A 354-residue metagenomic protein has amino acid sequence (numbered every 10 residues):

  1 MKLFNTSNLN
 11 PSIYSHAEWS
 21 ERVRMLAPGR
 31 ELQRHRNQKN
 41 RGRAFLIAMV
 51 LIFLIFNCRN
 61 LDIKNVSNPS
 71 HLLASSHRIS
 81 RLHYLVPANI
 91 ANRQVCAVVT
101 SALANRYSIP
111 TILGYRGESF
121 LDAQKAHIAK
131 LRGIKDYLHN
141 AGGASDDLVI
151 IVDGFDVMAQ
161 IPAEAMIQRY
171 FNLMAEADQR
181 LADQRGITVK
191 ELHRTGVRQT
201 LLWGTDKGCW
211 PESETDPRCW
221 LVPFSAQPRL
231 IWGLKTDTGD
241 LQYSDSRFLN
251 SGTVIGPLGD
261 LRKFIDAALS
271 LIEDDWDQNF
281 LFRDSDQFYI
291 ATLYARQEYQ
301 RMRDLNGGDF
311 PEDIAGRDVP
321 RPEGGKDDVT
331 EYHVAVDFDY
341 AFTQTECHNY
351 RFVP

Functional and structural regions predicted by a protein language model:
M1-K39: Short, low-complexity, Lys/Arg-enriched N-terminal segments of secretory-pathway carbohydrate enzymes
G29-L148, A175-E176, D183-Q184, G259: N-terminal anchoring/stem segment of glycosyltransferases
N92-C96, Q124-L131, D156, Q160-E164 (+4 more regions): Generic preference for well-ordered alpha-helical elements
C96-T100, G114-Y115, P162-A165, T215-P217 (+1 more regions): Short coil/turn segments at secondary-structure boundaries
P110-F120, Q179-I187, W203-T205, N279-Q287 (+2 more regions): A generic structural motif
L138-E214: GT-A fold catalytic core of metal-dependent nucleotide-sugar glycosyltransferases, centered on the diacidic
R194-L249: Intrinsically disordered, low-complexity, Ser/Thr/Glu/Asp/Lys/Arg-enriched terminal regions and linkers of eukaryotic
R229-P354: Catalytic core and acceptor-binding pocket of nucleotide-sugar-dependent glycosyltransferases
